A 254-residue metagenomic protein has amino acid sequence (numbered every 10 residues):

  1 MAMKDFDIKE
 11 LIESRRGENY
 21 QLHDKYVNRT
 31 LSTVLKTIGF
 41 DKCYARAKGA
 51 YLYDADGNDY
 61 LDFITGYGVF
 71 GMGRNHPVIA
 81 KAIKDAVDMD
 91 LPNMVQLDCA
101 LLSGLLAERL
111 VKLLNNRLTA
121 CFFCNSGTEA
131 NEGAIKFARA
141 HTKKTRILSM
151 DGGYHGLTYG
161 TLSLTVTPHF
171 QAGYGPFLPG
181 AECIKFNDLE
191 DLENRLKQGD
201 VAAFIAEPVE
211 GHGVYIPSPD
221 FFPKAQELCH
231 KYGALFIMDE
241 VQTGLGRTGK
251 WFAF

Functional and structural regions predicted by a protein language model:
A2-F254: Conserved N-terminal phosphate-binding loop of PLP-dependent enzymes in the Aspartate aminotransferase
